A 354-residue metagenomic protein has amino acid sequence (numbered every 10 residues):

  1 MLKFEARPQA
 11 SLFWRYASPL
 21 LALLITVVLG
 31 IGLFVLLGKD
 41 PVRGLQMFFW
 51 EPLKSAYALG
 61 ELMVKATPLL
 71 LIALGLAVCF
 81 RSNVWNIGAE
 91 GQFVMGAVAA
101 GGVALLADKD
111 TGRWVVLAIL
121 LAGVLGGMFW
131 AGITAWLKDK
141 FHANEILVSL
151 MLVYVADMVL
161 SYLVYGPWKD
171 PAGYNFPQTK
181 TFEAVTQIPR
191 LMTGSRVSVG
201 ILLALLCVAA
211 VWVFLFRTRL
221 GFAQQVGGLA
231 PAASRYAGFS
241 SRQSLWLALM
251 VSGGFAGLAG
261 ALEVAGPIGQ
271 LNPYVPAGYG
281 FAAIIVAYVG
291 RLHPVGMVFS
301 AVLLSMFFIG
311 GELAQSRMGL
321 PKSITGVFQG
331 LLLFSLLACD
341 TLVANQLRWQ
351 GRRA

Functional and structural regions predicted by a protein language model:
M1-I25, I31-V35, L229, Y236-Q243 (+1 more regions): Cytosolic-side transmembrane-helix boundaries in multi-pass membrane proteins
R15, P19, E61, K65 (+7 more regions): Alpha-helical transmembrane segments of multi-pass membrane proteins, especially transporters and channels
P19-V35, I72-A77, A97-V103, V124-F129 (+6 more regions): Hydrophobic core segments of alpha-helical transmembrane domains in multi-pass membrane transport and ion-translocation
I31-P52, P167-T179: Interfacial/capping segments of alpha-helical transmembrane domains
G32-L37, M47-A107, L120, V124-I146 (+3 more regions): Single transmembrane alpha-helix segments in multi-pass membrane proteins
A56, E145-R217, Q350-R353: Transmembrane helix-bundle core of multi-pass membrane transporters and related energy-transducing complexes
M192-Q270, P294-V295, F299: Helix-loop-helix "hairpin" substructures at the membrane interface of multi-pass membrane proteins
M250-G330: Transmembrane alpha-helical segments in multi-pass inner-membrane proteins
